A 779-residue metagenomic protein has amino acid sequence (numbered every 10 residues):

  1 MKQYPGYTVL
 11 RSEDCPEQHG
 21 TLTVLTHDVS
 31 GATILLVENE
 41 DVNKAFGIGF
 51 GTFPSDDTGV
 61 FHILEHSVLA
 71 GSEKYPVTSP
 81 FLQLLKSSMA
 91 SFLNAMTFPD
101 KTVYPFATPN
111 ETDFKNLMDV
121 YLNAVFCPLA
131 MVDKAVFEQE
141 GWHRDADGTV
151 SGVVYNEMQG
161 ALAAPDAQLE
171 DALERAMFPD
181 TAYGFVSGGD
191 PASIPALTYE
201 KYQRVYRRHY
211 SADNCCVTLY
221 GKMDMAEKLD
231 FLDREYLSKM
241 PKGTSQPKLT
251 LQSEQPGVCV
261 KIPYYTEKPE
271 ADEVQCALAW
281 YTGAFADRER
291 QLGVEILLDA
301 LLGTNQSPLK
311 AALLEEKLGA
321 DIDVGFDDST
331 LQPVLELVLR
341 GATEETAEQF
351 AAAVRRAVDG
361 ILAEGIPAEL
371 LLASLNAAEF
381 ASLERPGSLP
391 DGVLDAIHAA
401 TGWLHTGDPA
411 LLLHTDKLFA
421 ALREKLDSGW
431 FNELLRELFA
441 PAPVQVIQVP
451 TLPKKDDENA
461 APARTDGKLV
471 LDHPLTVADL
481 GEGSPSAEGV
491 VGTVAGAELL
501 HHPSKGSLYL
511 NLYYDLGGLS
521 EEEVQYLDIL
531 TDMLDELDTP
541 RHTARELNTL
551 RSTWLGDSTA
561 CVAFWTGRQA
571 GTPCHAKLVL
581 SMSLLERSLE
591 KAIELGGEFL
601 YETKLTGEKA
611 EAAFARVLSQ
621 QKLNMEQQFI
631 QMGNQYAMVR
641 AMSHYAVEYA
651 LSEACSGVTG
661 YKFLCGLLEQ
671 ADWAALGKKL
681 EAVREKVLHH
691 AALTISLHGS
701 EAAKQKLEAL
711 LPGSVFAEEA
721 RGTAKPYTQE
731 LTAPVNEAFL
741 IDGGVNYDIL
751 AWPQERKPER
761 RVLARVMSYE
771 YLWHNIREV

Functional and structural regions predicted by a protein language model:
M1-A45, E254: Non-catalytic terminal extensions that flank enzyme cores
E38-E40, G47-G49, Y155, Q159 (+9 more regions): His/Glu-based metal-binding/catalytic segments typifying zinc-dependent metallopeptidases
N43-F53, S79-C127, K134-E140, A167-A192 (+10 more regions): M16 family metallopeptidases and their MPP-like homologs
V60, L64-V68, L530: Active-site His/Glu-centered metal-binding helix of metallohydrolases
F92, Q203-R207, Y264-T266, L309 (+9 more regions): Generic recognition of flexible, low-complexity loop/linker segments
R144-N214, T218-Y236, M240-Y265, E270-D272 (+1 more regions): Hydrophobic, small-residue-rich alpha-helical packing segments that form membrane-like cores
Q203-E235, E648, S652-G657, L676-L710: Non-catalytic, conformational "gating/processing" segments within enzyme and secreted inhibitor domains
D427-K454: Extended, domain-scale alpha-helical bundle/helix-rich regions
